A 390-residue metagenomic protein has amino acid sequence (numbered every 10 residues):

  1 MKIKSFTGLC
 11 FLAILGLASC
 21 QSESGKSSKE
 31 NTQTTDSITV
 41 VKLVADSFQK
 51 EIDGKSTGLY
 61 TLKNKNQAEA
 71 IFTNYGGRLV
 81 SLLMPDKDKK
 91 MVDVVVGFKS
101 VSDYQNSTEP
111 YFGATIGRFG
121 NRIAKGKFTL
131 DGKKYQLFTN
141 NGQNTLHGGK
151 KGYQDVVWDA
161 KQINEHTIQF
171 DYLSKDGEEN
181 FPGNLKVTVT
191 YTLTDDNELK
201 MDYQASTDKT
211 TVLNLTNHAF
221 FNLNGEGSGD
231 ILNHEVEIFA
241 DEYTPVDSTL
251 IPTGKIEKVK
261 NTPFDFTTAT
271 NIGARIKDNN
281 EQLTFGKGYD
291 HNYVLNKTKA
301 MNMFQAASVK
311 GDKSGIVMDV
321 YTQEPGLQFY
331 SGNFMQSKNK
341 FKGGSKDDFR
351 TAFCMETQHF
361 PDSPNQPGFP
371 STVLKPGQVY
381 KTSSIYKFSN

Functional and structural regions predicted by a protein language model:
M1-G8: Bacterial N-terminal signal peptides that target proteins for export
G16-S19: C-terminal motif of bacterial Sec signal peptides marking the signal peptidase cleavage site
Q21-A68, N74-N390: An exposed, glycine/acidic-rich loop-and-rim segment of catalytic or binding clefts
